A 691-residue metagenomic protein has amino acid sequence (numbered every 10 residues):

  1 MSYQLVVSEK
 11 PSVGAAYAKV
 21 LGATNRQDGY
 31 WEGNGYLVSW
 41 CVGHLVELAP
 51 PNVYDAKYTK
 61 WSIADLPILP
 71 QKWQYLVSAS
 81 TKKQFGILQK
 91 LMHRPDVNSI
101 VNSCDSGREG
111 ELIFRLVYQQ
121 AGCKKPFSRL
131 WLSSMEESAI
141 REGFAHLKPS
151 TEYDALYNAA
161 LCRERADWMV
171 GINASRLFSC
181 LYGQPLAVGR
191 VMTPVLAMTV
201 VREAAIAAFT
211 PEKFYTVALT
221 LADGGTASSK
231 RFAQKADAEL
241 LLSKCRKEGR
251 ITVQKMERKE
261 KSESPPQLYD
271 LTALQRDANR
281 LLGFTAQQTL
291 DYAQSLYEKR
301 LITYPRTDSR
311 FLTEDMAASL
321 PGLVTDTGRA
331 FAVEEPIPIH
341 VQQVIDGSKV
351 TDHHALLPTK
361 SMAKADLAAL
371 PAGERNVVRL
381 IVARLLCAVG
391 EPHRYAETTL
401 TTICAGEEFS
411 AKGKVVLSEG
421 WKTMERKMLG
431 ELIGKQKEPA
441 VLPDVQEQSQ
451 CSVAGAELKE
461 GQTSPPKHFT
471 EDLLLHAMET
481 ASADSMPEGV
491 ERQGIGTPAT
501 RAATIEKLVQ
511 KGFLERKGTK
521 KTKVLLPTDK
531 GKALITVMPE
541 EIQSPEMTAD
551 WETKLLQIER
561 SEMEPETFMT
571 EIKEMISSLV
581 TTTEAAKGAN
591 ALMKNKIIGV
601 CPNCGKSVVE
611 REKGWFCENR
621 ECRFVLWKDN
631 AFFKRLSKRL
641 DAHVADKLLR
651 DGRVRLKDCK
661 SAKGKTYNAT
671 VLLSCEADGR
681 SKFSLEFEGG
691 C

Functional and structural regions predicted by a protein language model:
M1-E164, W168, E438, A454 (+1 more regions): Intrinsically disordered, low-complexity regulatory segments
S2-L5, T81, M92, N98 (+6 more regions): Basic, low-complexity terminal or inter-domain segments flanking catalytic cores
P11-A18, G35-V38, V42, S78-Q89 (+17 more regions): Amphipathic alpha-helical transducer elements in NTP-driven molecular machines
W73, P95, E137-L221, R258-S262: C-terminal or mid-to-C-terminal helical accessory/interaction module adjacent to the motor/catalytic core
W73-L76, C104, K124-S128, P149-L156 (+6 more regions): Short, polar/flexible loop-turn hinges at active-site or ligand-entry regions and domain interfaces
K235-Y269, Q275: Metal- or metallocofactor-binding catalytic centers and their adjacent structured scaffolds across diverse enzyme
K299-P305: Secretory-pathway/luminal and periplasmic proteins that interact with or process carbohydrate-rich
